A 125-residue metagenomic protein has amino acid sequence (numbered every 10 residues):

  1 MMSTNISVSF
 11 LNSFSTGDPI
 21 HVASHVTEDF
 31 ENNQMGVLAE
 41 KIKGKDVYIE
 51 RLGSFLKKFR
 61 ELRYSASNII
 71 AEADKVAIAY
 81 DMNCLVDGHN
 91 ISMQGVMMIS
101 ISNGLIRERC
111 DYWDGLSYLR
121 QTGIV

Functional and structural regions predicted by a protein language model:
M2, I49-V125: A beta-strand edge to alpha-helix "cap/lid" segment located at domain peripheries
S3-D29, V125: Short acidic-aromatic low-complexity motifs
D18, N32, D111-D114: Acidic side chains
I20-E72: A solvent-exposed, acidic/Ser-Thr-rich amphipathic alpha-helical stretch
